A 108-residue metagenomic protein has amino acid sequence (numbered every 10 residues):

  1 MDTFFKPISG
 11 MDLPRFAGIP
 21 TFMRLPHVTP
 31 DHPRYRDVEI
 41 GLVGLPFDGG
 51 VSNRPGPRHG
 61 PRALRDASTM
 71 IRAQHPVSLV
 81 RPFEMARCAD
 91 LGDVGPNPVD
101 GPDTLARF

Functional and structural regions predicted by a protein language model:
M1-F108: Metal-dependent C-N hydrolase catalytic cores
